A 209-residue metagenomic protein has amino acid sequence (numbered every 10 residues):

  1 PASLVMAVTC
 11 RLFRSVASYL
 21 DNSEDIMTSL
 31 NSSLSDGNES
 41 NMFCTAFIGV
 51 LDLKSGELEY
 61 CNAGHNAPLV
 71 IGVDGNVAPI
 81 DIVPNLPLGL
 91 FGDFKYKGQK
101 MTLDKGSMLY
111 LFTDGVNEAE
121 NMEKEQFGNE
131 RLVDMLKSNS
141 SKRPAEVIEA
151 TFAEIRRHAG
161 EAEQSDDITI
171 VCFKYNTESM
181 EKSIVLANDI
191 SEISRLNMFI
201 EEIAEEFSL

Functional and structural regions predicted by a protein language model:
P1-A7: Conserved long alpha-helical elements within nucleotide-processing catalytic cores of c-di-GMP signaling and class III
L4, R195-M198: Generic recognition of short, well-ordered alpha-helical segments
C10-S191, S208: Conserved subregion of the PPM/PP2C metallophosphatase catalytic domain
M198-L209: Conserved short strand/loop->alpha-helix "switch" segment adjacent to the catalytic nucleotide/phosphoryl-transfer site
